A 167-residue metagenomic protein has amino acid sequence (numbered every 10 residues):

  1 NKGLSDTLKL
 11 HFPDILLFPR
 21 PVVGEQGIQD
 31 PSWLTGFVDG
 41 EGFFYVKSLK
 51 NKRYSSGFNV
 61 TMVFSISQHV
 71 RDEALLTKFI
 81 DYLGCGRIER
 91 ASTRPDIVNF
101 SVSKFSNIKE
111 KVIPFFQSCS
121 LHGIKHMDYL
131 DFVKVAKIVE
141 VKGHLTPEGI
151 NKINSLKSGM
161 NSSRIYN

Functional and structural regions predicted by a protein language model:
N1-N167: Sequence-level preference for short, compositionally simple segments enriched in small aliphatic or small polar residues
